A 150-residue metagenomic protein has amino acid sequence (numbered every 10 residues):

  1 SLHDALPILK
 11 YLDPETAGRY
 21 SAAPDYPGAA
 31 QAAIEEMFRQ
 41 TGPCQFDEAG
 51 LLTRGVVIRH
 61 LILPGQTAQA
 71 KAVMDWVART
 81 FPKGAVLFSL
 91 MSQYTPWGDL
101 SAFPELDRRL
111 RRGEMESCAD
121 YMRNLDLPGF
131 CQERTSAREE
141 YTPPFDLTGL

Functional and structural regions predicted by a protein language model:
S1-P104: Conserved AdoMet/S-adenosylmethionine-binding subsite of the radical SAM
G28-Q31, E116, D120: A broad detector of short, well-ordered amphipathic alpha-helices that serve as recognition/interaction surfaces
R108-R109, G113, A119: Flexible loop/N-cap segments at domain edges
R123: Anion (oxyanion) recognition and catalysis
D126-E133: Low-complexity acidic/polar repeat-biased segments
E133-L150: Radical SAM enzyme core and accessory elements
